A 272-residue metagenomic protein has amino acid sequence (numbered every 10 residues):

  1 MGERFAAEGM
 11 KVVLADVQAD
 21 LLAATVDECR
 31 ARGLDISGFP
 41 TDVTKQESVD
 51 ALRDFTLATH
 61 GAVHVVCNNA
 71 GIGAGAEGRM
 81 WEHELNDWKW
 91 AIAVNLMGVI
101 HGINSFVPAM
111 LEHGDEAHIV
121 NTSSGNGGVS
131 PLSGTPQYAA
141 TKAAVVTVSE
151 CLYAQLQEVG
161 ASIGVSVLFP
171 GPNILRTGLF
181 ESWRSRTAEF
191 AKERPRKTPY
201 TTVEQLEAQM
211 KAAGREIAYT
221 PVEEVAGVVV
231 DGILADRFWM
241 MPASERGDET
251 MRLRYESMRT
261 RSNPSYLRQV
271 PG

Functional and structural regions predicted by a protein language model:
M1-V13: Canonical Rossmann dinucleotide-binding motif of NAD(H)/NADP(H)-dependent dehydrogenases/reductases, specifically
A19-D20, F39-A51, L85, T122: The beta1-alpha1 cofactor-binding region of Rossmann-like NAD(H)/NADP(H)-dependent oxidoreductases
D35, A62-V63, M110-S123, G160-G164: Active-site loop of short-chain dehydrogenase/reductase
E77-M80, E84-K89: Substrate-binding pocket helix/loop in short-chain dehydrogenase/reductase
I103-N104, E150: A short, exposed helix-loop element centered on a Lys and neighboring polar residues
V120-A144, E150, A154-E158, G171-I174 (+1 more regions): Catalytic loop of short-chain dehydrogenase/reductase
Q155-M240: SDR active-site lid
